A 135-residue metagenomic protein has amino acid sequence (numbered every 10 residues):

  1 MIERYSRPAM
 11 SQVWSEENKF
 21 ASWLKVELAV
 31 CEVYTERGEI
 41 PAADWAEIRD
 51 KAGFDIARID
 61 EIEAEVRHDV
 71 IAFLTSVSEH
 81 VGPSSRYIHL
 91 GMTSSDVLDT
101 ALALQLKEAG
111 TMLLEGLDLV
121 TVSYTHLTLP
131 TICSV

Functional and structural regions predicted by a protein language model:
M1-L127: A helix-coil-helix interface module used to build multimeric assemblies and to scaffold catalytic/cofactor sites
H126-V135: Single conserved hydrophobic/aromatic residue that forms the stacking wall/gate of nucleotide- or nucleobase-binding
